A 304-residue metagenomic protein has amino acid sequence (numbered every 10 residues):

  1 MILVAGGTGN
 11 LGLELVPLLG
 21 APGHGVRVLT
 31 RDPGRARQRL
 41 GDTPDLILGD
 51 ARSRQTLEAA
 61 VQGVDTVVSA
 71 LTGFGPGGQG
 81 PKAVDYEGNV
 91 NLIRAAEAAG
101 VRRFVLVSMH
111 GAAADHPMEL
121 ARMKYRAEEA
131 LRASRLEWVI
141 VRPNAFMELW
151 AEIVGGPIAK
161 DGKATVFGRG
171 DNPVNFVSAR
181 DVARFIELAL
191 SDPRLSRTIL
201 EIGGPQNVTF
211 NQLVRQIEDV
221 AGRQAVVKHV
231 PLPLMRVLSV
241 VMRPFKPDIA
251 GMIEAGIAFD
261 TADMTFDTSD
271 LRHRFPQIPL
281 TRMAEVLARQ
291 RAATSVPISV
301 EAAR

Functional and structural regions predicted by a protein language model:
I2-H24: N-terminal Rossmann NAD(P)H-binding glycine-rich loop of SDR-like oxidoreductase domains
T30-A99, A113: NAD(P)H-binding glycine-rich loop region in Rossmannoid oxidoreductase-like domains and their noncatalytic homologs
G73-K160: Glycine-/Pro-rich loop/turn segments that contact NAD(P) or position catalytic residues in Rossmann-like domains
G88, R169-L190, T198: Substrate-positioning beta->alpha
L149-P157, A189-L200, G222-A225: Glycine/proline-rich active-site loop of Rossmann-fold NAD(P)-dependent oxidoreductases
F167-N172, L200-N207, D219-G222, V230-L232 (+1 more regions): Glycine-rich Rossmann NAD(P)(H)-binding loop
R215-D263, S299-R304: Terminal hydrophobic/aromatic helix or amphipathic segment near a protein terminus
F266-R304: Amphipathic terminal alpha-helices
